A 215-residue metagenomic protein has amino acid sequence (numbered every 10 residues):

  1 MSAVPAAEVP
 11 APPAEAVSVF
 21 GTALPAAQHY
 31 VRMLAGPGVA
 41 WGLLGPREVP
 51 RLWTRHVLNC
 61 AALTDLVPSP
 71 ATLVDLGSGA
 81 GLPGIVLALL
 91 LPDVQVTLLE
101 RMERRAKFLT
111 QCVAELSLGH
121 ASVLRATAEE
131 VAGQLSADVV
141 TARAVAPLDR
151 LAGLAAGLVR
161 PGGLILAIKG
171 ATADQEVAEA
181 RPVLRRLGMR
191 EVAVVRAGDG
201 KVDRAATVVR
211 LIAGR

Functional and structural regions predicted by a protein language model:
M1-V74, L90, R104-A121: Class I SAM-dependent transferase core
W41-G42, P50-R51, A80, R143-A146 (+1 more regions): Flexible, active-site-adjacent loop/turn segments at secondary-structure boundaries
E48, P83-I85, E176: Residues at secondary-structure transition points
L76-S78: Conserved beta-strand/loop positions that form the S-adenosyl-L-methionine
A80-D93: Conserved SAM-binding loop of SAM-dependent methyltransferases across substrates and taxa, primarily the Class I
V94-R215: S-adenosylmethionine
